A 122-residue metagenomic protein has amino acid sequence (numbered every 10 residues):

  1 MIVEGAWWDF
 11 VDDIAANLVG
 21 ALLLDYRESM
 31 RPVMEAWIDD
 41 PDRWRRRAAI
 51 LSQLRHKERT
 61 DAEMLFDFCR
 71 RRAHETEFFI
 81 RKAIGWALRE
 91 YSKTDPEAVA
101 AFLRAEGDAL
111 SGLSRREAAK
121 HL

Functional and structural regions predicted by a protein language model:
M1-L122: Alpha-helical scaffold domains
